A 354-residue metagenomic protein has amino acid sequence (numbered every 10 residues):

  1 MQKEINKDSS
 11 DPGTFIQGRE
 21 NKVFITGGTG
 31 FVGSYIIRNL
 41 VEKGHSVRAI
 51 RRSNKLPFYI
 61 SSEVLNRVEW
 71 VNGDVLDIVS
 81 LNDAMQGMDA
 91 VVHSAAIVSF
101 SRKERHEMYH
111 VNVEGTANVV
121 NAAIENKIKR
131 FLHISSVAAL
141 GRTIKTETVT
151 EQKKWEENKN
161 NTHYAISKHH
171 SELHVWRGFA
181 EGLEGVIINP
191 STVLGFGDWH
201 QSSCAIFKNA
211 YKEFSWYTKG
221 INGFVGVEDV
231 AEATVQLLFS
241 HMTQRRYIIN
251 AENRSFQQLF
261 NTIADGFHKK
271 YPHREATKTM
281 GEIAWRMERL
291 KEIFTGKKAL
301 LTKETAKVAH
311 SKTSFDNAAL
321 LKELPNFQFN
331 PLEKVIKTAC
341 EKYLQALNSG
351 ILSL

Functional and structural regions predicted by a protein language model:
K22-K43: N-terminal Rossmann NAD(P)H-binding glycine-rich loop of SDR-like oxidoreductase domains
I50-N54, V75: N-terminal Rossmann-fold cofactor-binding loop
V64, V68-E114, A122: NAD(P)H-binding glycine-rich loop region in Rossmannoid oxidoreductase-like domains and their noncatalytic homologs
E114-H163: Conserved Rossmann-fold NAD(P)-dependent oxidoreductase catalytic core, especially the SDR/UDP-sugar
N118, H170, Q201-S202, T218-F239 (+1 more regions): Substrate-positioning beta->alpha
N160-V186: Active-site Tyr-X1-5-Lys
G182-F224: NAD(P)-dependent short-chain dehydrogenase/reductase
A233-L300, K322, P331-L332, K337-L354: Mid/C-terminal beta-alpha module of Rossmann-like enzyme folds, strongest in SDR-family dehydrogenases/epimerases
